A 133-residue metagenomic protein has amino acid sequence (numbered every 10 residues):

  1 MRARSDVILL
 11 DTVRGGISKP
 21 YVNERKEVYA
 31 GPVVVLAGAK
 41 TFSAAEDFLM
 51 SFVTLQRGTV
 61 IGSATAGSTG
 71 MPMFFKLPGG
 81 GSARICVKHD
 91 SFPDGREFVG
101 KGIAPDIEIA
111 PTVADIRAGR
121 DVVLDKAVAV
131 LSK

Functional and structural regions predicted by a protein language model:
M1-L36, K40, G70-L77, V87-S91 (+1 more regions): Gly/Ser/Thr-rich loop/hinge elements
R2-D6, V53-R57, V128-K133: Sec-exported extracytoplasmic/periplasmic mature domains
E27, A39-S43, A114-V122: Soluble non-cytosolic domains of exported or imported proteins
V33, F52, G95, A127: Terminal peptide-recognition signature
F42, L55-S68: Short, well-structured beta-strand/strand-turn elements
A44-F48, R57, R120-A127: Stable alpha-helical elements in mature extracytoplasmic
R84, S91-A114: Active-site rim recognition segments
D106-K133: Low-complexity, Gly/Ser/Thr/Pro-rich intrinsically disordered linker/tail segments
